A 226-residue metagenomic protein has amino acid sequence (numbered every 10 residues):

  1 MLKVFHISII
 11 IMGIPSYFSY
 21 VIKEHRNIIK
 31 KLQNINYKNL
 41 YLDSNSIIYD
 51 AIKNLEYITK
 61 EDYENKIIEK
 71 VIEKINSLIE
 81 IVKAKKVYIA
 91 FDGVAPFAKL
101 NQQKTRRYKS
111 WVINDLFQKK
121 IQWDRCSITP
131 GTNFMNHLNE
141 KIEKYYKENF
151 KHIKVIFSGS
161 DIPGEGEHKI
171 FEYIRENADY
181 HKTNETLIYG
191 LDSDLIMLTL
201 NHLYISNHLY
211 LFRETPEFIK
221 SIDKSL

Functional and structural regions predicted by a protein language model:
L2-L226: Noncatalytic, typically N-terminal accessory segments of nucleic acid-processing enzymes and closely related
